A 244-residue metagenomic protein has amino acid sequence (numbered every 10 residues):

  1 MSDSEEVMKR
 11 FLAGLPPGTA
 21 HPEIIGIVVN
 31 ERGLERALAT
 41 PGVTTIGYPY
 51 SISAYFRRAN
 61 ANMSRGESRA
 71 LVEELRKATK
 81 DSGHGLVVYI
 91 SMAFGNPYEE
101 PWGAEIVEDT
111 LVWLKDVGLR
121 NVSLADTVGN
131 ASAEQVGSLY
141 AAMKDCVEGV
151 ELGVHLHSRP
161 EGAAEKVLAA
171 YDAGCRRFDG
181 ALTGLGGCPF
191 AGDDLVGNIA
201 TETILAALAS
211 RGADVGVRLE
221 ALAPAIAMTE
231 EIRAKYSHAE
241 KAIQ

Functional and structural regions predicted by a protein language model:
M1-Q244: Catalytic cores and adjacent flexible loops of soluble metabolic enzymes that perform enolate/carbanion chemistry on
